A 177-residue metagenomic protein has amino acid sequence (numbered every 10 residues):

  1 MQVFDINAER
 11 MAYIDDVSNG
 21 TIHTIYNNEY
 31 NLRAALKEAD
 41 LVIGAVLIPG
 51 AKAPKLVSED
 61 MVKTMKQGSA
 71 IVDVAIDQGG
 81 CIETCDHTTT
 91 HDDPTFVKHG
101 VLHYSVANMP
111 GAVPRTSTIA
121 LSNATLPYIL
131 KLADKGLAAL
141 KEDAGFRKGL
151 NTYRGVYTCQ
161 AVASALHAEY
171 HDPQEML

Functional and structural regions predicted by a protein language model:
M1-G44: Glycine-rich phosphate/diphosphate-binding loop of Rossmann-like nucleotide-binding domains
F4, A8, E29, L36 (+3 more regions): Electropositive phosphate-/nucleotide-binding environments in soluble metabolic enzymes
N7, I25-N28, L41-L47, Q67 (+2 more regions): Metallocofactor- and cofactor-centric catalytic cores in central/energy metabolism, strongly enriched
A8-E9, L32, I48-G50, D77-G79 (+1 more regions): Short, catalytically relevant binding-site loops at active-site mouths
Y13, A34, E38, T64 (+2 more regions): Alpha-helical scaffold segments in soluble metabolic enzymes
I22, K52, N108: Short, flexible active-site loop motifs that bind/organize anionic cofactors or intermediates
V42-Y104: ADP-ribose/adenylate-binding Rossmann-like module
I76, C81-L177: Adenosine-phosphate binding glycine-rich loop
